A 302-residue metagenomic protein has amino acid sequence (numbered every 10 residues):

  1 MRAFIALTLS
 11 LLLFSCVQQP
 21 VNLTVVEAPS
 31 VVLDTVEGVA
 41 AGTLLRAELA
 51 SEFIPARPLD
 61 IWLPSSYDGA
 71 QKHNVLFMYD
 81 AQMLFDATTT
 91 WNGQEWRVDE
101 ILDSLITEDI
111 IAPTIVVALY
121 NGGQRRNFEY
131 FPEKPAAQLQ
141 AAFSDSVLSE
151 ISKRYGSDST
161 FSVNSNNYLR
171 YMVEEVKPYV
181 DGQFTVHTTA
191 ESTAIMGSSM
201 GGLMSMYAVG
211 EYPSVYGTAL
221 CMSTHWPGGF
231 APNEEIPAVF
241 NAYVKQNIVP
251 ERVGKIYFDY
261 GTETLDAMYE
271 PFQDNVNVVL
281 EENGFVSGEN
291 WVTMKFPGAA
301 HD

Functional and structural regions predicted by a protein language model:
M1-F4: Positively charged n-region of N-terminal signal peptides that target proteins for export
A6-T8: Sec-dependent N-terminal signal peptides
L13-S15: C-terminal motif of bacterial Sec signal peptides marking the signal peptidase cleavage site
P20-D302: Non-catalytic cap/lid and distal C-terminal segments of serine-dependent acyl enzymes
